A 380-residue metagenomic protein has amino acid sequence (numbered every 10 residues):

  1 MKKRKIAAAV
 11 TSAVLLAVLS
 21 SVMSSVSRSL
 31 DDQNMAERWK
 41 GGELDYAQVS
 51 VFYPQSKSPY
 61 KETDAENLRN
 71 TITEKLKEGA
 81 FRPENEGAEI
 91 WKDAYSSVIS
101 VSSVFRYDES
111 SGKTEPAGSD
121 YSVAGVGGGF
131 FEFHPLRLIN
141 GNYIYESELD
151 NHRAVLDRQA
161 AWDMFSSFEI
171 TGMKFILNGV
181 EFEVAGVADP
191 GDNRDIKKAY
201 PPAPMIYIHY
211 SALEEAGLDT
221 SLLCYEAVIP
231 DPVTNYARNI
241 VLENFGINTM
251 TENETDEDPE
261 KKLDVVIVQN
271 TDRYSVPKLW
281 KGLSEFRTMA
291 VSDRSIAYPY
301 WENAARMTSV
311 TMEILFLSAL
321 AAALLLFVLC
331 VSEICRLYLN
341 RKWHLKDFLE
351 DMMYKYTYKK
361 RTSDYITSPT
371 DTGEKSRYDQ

Functional and structural regions predicted by a protein language model:
M1-E37: Hydrophobic secretory-pathway targeting helix
S25-S102: Membrane-proximal extracellular/periplasmic loop immediately following the first transmembrane helix
L44-Y46, G118, E148-N151, I170 (+1 more regions): Extracytoplasmic
S58-N67, P116-D120, D150-H152, D192-P204 (+1 more regions): Solvent-exposed, non-transmembrane alpha-helical starts
K92-I144, E148: The feature marks short, hydrophobic/small-residue-biased sequence motifs that occur predominantly
G129-L138, L156-N244, M250-Y300: Mid-to-C-terminal secondary-structure elements that act as membrane-proximal/extracytoplasmic interface segments
N303-L325: N-terminal membrane-entry
A322-G373: Juxtamembrane interface at the cytosolic side of transmembrane helices
